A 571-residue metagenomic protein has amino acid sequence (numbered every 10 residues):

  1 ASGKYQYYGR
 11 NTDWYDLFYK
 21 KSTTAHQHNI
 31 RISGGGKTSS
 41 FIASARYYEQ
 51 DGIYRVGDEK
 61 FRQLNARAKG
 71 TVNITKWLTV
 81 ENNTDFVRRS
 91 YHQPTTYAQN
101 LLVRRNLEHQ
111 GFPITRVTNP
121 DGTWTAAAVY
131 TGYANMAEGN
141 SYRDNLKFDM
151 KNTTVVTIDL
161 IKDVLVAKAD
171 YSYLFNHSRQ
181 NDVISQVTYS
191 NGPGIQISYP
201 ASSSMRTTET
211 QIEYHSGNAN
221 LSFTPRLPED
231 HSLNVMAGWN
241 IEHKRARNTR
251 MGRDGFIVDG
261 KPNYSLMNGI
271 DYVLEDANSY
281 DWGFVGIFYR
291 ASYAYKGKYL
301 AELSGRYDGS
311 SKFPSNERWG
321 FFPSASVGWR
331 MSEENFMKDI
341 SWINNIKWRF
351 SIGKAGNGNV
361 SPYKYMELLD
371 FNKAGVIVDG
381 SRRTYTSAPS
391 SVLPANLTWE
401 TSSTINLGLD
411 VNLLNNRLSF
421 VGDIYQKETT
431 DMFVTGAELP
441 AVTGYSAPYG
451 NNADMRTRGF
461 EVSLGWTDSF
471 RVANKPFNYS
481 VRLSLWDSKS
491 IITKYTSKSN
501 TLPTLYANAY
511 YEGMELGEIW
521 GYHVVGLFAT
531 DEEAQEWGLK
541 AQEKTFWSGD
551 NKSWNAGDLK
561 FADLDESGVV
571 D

Functional and structural regions predicted by a protein language model:
A1-D58, T96-Y97, V156-T157, E536 (+1 more regions): Residues embedded in well-ordered regular secondary structure
A1-T12, Q27, A98-A134: Acidic, glycine-rich flexible loop segments
G3, N135, G269, S310 (+1 more regions): Extracytoplasmic gating/loop element in the C-terminal half of outer-membrane beta-barrel translocons and assembly
H26, K69-R88, T96-Y97, L107 (+2 more regions): Extracellular/periplasmic, surface-exposed regions of secreted and cell-surface proteins
I42-S44, G422, D565, V569: Periplasmic plug
E59-L64, R318-F322: Short, conserved loop/turn and helix-capping segments at secondary-structure boundaries that abut family-defining
G122, N551-D571: Acidic, glycine-anchored loop motifs typical of Ca2+
T530-E532: Aromatic-residue-lined binding/catalytic grooves and analogous aromatic/hydrophobic interfacial grooves in multimeric
